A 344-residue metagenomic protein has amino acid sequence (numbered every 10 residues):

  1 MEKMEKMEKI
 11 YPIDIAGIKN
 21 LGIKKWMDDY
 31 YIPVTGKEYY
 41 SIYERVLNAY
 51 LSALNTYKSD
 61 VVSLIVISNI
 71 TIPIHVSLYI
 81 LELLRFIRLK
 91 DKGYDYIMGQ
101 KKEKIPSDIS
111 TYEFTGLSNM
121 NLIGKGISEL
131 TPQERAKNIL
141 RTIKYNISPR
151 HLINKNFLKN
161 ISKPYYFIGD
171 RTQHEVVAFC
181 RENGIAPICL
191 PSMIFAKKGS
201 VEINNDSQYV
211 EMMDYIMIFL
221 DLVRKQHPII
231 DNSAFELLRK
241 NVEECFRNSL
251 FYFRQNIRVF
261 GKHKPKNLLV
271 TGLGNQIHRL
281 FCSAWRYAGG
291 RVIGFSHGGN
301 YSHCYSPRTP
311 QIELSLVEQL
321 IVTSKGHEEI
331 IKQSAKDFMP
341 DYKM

Functional and structural regions predicted by a protein language model:
M1-M344: Catalytic-core helical/loop segments in enzymes performing group transfer/polymerization on anionic/lipid-linked
